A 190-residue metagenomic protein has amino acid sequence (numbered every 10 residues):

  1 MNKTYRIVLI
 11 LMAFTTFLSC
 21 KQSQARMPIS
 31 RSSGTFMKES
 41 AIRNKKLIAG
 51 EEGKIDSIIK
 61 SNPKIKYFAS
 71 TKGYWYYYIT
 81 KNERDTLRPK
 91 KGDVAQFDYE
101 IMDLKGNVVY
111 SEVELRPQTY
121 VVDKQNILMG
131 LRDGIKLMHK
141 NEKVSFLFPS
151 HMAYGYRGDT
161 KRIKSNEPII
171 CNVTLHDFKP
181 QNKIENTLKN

Functional and structural regions predicted by a protein language model:
M1-C20: Sec-dependent bacterial lipoprotein signal peptides
Y5, C20-N190: Cross-family detector of peptidyl-prolyl cis-trans isomerase
